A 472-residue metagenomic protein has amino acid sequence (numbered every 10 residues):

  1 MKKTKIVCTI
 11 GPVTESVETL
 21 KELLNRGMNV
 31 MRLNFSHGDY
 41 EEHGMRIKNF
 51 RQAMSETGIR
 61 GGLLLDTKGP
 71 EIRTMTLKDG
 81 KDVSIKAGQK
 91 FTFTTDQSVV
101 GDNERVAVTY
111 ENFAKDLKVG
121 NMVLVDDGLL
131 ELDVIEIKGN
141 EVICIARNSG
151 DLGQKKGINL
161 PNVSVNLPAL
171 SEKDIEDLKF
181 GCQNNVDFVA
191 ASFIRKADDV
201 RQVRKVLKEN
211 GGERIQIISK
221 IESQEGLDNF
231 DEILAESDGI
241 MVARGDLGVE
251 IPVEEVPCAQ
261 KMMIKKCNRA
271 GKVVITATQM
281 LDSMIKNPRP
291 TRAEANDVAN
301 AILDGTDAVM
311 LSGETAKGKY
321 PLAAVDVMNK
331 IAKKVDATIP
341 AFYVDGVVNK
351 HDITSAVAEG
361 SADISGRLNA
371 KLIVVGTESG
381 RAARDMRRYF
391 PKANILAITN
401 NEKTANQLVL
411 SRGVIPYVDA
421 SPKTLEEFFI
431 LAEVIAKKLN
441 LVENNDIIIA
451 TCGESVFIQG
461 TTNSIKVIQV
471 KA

Functional and structural regions predicted by a protein language model:
M1-A472: Non-catalytic helical/linker scaffolds that mediate oligomerization, partner binding, and domain coupling around large
